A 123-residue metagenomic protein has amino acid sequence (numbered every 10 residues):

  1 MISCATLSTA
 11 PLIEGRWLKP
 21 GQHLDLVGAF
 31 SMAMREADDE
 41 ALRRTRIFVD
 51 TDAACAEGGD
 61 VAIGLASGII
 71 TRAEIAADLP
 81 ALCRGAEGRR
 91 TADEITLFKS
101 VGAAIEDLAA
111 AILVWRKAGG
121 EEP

Functional and structural regions predicted by a protein language model:
M1, L7-H23, A37-D39: Rossmann-fold NAD(P) dinucleotide-binding segment
M1, Q22-D25, R46-I47, I95-T96: Structural motif
T6-S8, G28-A29, D52: Short glycine-/small-residue-rich Rossmann-like dinucleotide-binding loops
L18-A29, R44, G68: A short, gly/pro- and small-residue-rich
A33-P123: Adenosine-phosphate binding glycine-rich loop
